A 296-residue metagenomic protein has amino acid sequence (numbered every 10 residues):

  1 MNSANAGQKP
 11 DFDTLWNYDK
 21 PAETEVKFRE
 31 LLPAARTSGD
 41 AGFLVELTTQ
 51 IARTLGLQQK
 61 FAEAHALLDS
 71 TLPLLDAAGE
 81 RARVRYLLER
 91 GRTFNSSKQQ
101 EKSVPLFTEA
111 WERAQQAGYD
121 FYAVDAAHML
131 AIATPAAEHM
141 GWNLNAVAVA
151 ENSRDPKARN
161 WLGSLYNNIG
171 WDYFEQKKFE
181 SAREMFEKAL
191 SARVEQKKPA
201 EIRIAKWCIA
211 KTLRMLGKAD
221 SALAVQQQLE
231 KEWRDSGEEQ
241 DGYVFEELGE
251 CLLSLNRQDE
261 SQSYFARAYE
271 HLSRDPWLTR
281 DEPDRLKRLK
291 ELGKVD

Functional and structural regions predicted by a protein language model:
M1-S38, G42, E46-Q50: N-terminal leader/linker segments that initiate helical-solenoid repeat arrays
N2, K9, F265, H271-D296: Terminal, low-structured helical/coil segments at or just beyond the last alpha-helical repeat
P10-N17, E46-Q59, A82-K98, Y122-A137 (+4 more regions): Tandem amphipathic alpha-helical repeat scaffolds
L32-P33, D69-L75, E109-Q115, Y119 (+4 more regions): Amphipathic alpha-helical segments of tetratricopeptide repeats
G42, R81, F121, K157-N160 (+3 more regions): Residue signature of alpha-solenoid helical repeat architecture, marking inter-repeat boundaries and helix-start
G118-A123, L130-A182, A192-A200: Solenoidal tandem-repeat scaffolds enriched in leucines and small polar residues
W171, E175, A200-E238: Alpha-helical adaptor scaffolds
